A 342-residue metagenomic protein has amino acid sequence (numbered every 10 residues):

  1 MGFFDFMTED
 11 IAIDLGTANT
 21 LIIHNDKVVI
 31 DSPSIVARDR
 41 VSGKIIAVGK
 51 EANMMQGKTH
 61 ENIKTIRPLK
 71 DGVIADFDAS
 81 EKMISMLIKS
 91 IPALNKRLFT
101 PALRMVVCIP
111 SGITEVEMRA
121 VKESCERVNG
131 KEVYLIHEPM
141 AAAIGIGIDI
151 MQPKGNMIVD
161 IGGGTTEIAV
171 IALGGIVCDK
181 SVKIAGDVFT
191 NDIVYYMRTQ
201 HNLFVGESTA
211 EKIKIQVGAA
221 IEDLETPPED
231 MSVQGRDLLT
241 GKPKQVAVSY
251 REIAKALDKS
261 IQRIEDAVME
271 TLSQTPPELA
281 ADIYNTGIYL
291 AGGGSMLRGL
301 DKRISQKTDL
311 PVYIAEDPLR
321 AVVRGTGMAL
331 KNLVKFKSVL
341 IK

Functional and structural regions predicted by a protein language model:
M1-I161, A169-I288, S295-K342: Nucleotide/phosphate-binding catalytic cleft detector across ATP-hydrolyzing and phosphate-transferring enzymes
